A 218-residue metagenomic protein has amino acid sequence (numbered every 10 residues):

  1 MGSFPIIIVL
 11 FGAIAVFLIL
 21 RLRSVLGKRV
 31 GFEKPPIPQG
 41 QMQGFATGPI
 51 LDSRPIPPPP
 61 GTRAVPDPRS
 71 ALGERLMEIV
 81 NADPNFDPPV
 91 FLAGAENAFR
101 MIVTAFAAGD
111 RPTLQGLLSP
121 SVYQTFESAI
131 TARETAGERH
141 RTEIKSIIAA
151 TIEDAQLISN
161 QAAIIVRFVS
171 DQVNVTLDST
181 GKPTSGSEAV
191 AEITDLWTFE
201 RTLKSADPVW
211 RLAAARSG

Functional and structural regions predicted by a protein language model:
G2, V9-N97, T176-D178: Juxtamembrane and targeting peptides
G2-A15, N85-P88, A95, R100-L118 (+3 more regions): Structured catalytic/translocation cores of nucleotide/phosphate-coupled proteins
P5, R29-V30, V90, I148-T151 (+1 more regions): Solvent-exposed, flexible loop/coil residues
I7-V9, A13, G73, E78 (+5 more regions): Short, well-ordered helical secondary-structure segments
P59-K145: Core segments of small alpha/beta cavity-forming domains
P112-G218: Structured, amphipathic secondary-structure segments that form assembly/contact surfaces in multi-subunit
